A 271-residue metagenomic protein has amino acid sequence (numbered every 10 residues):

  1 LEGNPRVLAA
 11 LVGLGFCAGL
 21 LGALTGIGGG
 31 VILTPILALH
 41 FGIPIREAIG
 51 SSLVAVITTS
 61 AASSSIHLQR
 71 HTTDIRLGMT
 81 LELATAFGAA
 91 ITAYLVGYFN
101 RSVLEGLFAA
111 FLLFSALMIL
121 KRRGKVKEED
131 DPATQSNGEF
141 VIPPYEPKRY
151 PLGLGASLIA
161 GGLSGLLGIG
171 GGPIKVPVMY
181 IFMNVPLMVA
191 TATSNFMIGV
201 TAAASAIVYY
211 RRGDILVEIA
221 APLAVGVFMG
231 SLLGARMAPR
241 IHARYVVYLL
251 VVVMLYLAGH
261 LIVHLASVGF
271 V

Functional and structural regions predicted by a protein language model:
L1-A18, L39, I45, I66-G162 (+2 more regions): Juxtamembrane transmembrane-helix boundary motif
A10-G15, S51-V54, A156, A190 (+1 more regions): Alpha-helical transmembrane segments of multi-pass membrane proteins
V12, C17-V31, M183-N184: Single transmembrane alpha-helix segments in multi-pass membrane proteins
T25-L33, G168-V176: Transmembrane helix boundary and interhelical junction motifs in multipass membrane proteins
L33-E47, I174-V189: Interfacial segments of multi-pass membrane proteins
G50, G78, T191-A192, V251: Conserved glycine-rich helix-kink/hinge and helix-boundary motifs of the Major Facilitator Superfamily
S52-V56, S194-I198, I219-A224: Short hydrophobic/aromatic, small-residue-rich stretches within specific transmembrane helices of secondary active
V54-A62, T85-G88, L95, M197-A204: Membrane-embedded alpha-helical segments of transport systems, primarily multispan ion/solute transporters
